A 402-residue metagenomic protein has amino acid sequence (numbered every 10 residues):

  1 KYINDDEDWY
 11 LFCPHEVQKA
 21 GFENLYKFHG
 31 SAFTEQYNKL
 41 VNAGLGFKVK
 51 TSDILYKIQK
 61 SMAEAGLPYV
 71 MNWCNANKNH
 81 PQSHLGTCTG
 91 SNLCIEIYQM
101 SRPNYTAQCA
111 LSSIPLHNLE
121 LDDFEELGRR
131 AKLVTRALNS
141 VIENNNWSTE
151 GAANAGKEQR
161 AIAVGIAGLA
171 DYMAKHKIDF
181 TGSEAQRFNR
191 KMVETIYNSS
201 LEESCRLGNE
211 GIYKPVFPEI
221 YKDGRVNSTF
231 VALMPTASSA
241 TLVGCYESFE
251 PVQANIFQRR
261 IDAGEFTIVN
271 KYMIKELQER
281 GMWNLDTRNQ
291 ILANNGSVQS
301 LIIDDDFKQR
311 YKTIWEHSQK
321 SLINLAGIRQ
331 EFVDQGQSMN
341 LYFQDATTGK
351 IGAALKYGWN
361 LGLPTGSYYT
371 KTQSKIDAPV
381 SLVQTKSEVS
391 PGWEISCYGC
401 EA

Functional and structural regions predicted by a protein language model:
K1-S113, E120-L121, G151, S204 (+1 more regions): Active-site cavity-forming subdomains of large catalytic enzyme subunits
I3-E7, V41, I58-A63, P115-N118 (+12 more regions): Structural signal for hydrophobic packing residues in well-ordered secondary-structure cores of soluble enzyme domains
E7-T51, F188, M192-E210, K222-D223 (+4 more regions): Catalytic or ion-coupling anion/metal-binding cores of large enzyme and transporter domains
H15, R130-A153, A161, H176-T236 (+3 more regions): Internal maturation/activation junctions in enzymes
A32, V49-K57, M71, G86-L93 (+11 more regions): Generic recognition of stable, solvent-exposed alpha-helical segments in well-folded globular domains
N38-L45, P115-E125, W147-K157, A174-R190 (+3 more regions): Glycine- and acidic
M62-G156, G168-Y172, H176, C245-Y246 (+2 more regions): Function-dense linear segments that define catalytic or interfacial modules in macromolecule-processing proteins
S91, I95, Q99-M100, L138 (+3 more regions): Catalytic alpha/beta core of large soluble enzyme barrels
